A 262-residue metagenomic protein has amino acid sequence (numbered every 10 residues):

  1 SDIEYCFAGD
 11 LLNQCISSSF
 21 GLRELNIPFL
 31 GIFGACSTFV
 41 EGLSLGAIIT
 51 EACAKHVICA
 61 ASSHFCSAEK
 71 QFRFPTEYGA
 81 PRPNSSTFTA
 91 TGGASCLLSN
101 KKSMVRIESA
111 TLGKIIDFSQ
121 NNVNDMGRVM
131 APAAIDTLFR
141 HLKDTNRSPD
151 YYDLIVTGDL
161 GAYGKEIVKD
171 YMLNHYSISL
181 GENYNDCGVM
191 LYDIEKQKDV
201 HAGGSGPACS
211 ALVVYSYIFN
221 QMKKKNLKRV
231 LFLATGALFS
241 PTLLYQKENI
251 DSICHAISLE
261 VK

Functional and structural regions predicted by a protein language model:
S1, S44-I48, A80-G92, Q120-N121 (+1 more regions): Short charge-dense sequence patches
S1-C6, I16-S18: Thiamine diphosphate
S1-E4, T137-Y151, Q221-M222: Phosphate/pyrophosphate-binding loops at sites that engage ATP/ADP/AMP, CoA/4′-phosphopantetheine, polyphosphate
D2-E4, C53-A60, V105: Short secondary-structure capping/junction motifs at helix and strand boundaries
G9-N13, S19-H56, S63, G127 (+1 more regions): Claisen-condensing/thiolase-fold acyl-transfer catalytic domains that form or cleave C-C bonds in fatty acid
A61-F72: Internal, active-site/partner-interface "lid" segment
P75-R140, D144-R147, G181-V189, K196-D199 (+2 more regions): Condensing-enzyme catalytic core mediating Claisen C-C bond formation in acyl metabolism
